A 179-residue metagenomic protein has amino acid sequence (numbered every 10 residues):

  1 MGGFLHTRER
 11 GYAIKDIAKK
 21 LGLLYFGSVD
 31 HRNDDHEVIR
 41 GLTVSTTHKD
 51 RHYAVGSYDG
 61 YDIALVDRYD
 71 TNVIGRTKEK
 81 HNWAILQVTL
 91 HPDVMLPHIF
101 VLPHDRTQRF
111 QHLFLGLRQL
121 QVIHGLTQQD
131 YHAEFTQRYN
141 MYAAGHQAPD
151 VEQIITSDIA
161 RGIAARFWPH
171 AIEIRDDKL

Functional and structural regions predicted by a protein language model:
M1-T7, L115-R118: Alpha-helical transmembrane spans
A13-N33, I39-L179: Charged, low-complexity intrinsically disordered regions
